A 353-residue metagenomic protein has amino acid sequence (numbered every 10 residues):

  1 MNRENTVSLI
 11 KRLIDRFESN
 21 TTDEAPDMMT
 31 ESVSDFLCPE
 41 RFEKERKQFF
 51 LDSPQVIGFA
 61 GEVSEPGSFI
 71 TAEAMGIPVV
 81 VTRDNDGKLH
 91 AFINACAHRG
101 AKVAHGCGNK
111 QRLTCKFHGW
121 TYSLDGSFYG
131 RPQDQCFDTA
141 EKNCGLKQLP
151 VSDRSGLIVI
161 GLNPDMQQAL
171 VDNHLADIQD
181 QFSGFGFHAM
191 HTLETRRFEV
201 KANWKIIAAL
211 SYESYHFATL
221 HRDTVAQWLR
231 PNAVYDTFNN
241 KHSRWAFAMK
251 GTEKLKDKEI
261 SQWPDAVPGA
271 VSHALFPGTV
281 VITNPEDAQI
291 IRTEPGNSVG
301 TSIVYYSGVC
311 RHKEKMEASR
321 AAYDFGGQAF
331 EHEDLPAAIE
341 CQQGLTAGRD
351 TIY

Functional and structural regions predicted by a protein language model:
M1-A95, R99-G106, L149-D153: N-terminal pre-ligand scaffold of iron-sulfur
S32-F36, G58-F59, T139-A140, A169-L170 (+1 more regions): Short, solvent-exposed coil/turn linker segments
D35, E40, R46, A60-G61 (+9 more regions): Solvent-exposed, flexible loop/coil residues
L51-E62, R131-Q135, H273-P277: Short Pro/Gly-enriched beta-strand edge/turn motifs at strand-loop
I57-E65, A140-E141, P268-H273, S307: Short linear motifs in intrinsically disordered
E62-D177: Rieske [2Fe-2S] iron-sulfur-binding domain
T82-D84, K88, N94, S152 (+1 more regions): C-terminal catalytic domain of Rieske-type non-heme iron oxygenases
